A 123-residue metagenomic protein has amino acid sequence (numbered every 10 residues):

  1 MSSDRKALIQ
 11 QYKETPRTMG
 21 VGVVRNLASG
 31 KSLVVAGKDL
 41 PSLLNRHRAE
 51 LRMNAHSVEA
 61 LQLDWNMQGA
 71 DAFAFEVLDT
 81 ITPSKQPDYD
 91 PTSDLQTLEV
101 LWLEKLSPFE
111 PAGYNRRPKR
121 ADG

Functional and structural regions predicted by a protein language model:
S2-V34, K38-G123: Structure-specific nucleic-acid interaction/processing domains
